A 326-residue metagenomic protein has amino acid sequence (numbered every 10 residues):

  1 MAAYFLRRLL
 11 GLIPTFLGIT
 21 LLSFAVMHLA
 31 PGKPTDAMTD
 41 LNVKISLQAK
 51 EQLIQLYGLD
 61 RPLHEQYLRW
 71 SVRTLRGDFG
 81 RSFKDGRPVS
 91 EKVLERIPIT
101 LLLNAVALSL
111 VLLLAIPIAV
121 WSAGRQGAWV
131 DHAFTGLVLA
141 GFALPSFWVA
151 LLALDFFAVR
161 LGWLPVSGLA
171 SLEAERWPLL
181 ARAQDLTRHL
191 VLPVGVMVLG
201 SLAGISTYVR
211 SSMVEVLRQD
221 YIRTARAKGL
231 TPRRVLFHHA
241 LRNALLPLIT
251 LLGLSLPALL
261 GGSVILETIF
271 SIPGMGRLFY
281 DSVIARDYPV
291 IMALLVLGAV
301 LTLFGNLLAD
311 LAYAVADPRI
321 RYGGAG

Functional and structural regions predicted by a protein language model:
A2-Y4, I97-V130, S146, V159 (+1 more regions): Alpha-helical transmembrane segments of integral membrane proteins, especially multi-pass inner/plasma-membrane
L6-L12, F16: N-terminal signal-anchor/signal peptide hydrophobic helix marking the start of the first transmembrane segment
L9, A49, L53, L63-F79 (+9 more regions): Hydrophobic alpha-helical segments of integral membrane proteins, encompassing both true transmembrane helices
L12, R96, T100, G136-A143 (+2 more regions): Residue-level signal for discrete positions within transmembrane alpha-helices of multi-pass small-molecule
L12, V43-K44, L139, D155-F156 (+3 more regions): Residue-level recognition of pore/gate-forming positions within transmembrane alpha-helices of multi-pass
F16-L68, L161-A183: Hydrophobic alpha-helical transmembrane segments of membrane transport/permease proteins and related membrane-embedded
S23-L29, G58, V72, G136-S167 (+2 more regions): Membrane-water interface segments at the C-terminal ends of transmembrane alpha-helices in multi-pass inner-membrane
D60-I116: An internal, D/E-rich "acidic patch" concept
